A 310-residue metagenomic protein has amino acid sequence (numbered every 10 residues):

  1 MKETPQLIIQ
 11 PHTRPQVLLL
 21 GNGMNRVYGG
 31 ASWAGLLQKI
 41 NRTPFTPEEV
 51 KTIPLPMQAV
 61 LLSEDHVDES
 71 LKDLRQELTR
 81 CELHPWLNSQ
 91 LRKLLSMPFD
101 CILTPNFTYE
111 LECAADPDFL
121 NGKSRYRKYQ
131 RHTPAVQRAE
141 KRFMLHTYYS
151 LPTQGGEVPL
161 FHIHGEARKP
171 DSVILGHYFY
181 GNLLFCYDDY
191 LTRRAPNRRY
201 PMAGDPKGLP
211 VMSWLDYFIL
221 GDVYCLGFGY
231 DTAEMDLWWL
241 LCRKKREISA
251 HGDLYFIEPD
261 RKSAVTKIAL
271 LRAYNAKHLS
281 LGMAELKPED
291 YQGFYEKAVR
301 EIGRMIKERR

Functional and structural regions predicted by a protein language model:
M1-L19, G23-Y28, K39-T43, L91 (+3 more regions): SIR2/sirtuin-family catalytic core signature
M1-S124, D231, Y291-F294, E308-R310: Gly/serine-rich nucleotide phosphate-binding loop at the start of the catalytic core of nucleotide/ADP-ribose-handling
I40-F45, D100-I102, E157-G165, D188-G204: Short N-terminal helix-initiation segments at or just after the protein's N-terminus
R42-S63, L160-F161, G165-P170, H177-F179 (+1 more regions): Short, compositionally biased "basic patch" segments
P47-L55, K123-F143, A250-K262, L281-G293: A generic structural motif
S96, C101-N182: Extended, H/D-rich, highly charged conserved domains that either
L120-R127, V136, Y190-M202, A264-V265 (+1 more regions): Intrinsically disordered, low-complexity coil segments
S172, Y180, L184-F218, T232: Acidic, metal/cofactor-coordinating or nucleic-acid-engaging core segments within structured domains
